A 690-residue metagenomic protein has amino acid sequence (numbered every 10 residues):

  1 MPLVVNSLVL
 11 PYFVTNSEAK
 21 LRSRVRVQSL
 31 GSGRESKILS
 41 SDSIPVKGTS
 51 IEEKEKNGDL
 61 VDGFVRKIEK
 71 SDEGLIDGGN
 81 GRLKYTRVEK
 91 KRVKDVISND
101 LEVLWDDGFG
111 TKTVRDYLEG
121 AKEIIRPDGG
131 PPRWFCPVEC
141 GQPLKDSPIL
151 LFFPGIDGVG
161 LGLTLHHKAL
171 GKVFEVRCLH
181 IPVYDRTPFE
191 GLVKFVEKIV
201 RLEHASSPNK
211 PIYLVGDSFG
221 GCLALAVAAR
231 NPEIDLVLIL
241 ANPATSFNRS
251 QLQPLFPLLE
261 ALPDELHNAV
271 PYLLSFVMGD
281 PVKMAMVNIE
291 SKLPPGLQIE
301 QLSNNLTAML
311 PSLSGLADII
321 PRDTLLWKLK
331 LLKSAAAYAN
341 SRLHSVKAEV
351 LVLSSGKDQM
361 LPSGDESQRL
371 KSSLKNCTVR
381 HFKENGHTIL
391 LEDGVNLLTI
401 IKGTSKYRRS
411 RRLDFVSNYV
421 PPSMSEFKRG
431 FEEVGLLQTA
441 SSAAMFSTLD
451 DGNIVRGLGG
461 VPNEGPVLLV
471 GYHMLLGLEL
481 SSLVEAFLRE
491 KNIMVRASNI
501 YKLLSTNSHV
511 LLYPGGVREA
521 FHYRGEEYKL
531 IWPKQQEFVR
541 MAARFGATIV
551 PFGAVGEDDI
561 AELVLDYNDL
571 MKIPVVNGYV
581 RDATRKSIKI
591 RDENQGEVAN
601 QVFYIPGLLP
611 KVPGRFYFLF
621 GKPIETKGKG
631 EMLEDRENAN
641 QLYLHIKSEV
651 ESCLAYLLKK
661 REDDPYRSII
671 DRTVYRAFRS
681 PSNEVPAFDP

Functional and structural regions predicted by a protein language model:
P2-F13, V25-V27, S32, G63 (+6 more regions): Catalytic active-site module of serine/aspartate enzymes centered on a nucleophile-bearing elbow/loop
R92-R186: Conserved HGGG/HGGXW glycine-rich cap/lid loop of the alpha/beta-hydrolase fold
G108-I125, R409-I500, D664, S668-P690: Membrane-anchoring hydrophobic helices of lipid-metabolizing enzymes
A229, E233-M284: Flexible "cap/lid" loop of the alpha/beta hydrolase fold
N304-A339: Hydrophobic, aromatic-rich cap/lid helix
S345-V346, V352-D358: Short beta-strand/loop motif that positions the catalytic acidic residue of the alpha/beta-hydrolase fold
Q359-E366: Conserved alpha/beta-hydrolase "acid-adjacent" motif
T399, S405-S441, K502-P690: Non-catalytic C-terminal accessory region of glycerolipid acyltransferases and related lyso-lipid remodeling enzymes
